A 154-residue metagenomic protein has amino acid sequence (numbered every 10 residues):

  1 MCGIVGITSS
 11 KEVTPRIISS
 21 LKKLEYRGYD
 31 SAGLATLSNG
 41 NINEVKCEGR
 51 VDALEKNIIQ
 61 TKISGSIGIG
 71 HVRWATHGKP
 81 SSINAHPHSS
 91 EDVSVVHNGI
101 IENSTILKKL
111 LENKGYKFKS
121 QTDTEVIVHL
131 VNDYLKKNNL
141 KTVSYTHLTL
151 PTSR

Functional and structural regions predicted by a protein language model:
M1-L148: Conserved short alpha-helical segments that host acidic/polar catalytic motifs at enzyme active sites
T149-R154: A short, hydrophobic C-terminal helix/tail in secreted or cell-surface proteins
